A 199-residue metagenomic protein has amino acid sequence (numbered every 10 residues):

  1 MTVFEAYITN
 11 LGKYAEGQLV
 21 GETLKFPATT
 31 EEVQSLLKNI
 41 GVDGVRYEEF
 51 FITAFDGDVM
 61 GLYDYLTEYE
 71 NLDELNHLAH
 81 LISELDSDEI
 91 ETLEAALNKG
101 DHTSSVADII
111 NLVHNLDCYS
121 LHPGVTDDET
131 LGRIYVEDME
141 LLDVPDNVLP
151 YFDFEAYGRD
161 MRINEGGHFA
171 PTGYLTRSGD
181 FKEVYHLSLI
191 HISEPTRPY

Functional and structural regions predicted by a protein language model:
M1-R46: N-terminal ordered "arm"
T9, A15-G21, I40, M139 (+3 more regions): Short, glycine-biased loop/turn motifs at secondary-structure junctions and in low-complexity Ser/Thr/Pro-rich termini
N10-K13, A28, D56, A156 (+1 more regions): Short, flexible loop/turn elements at secondary-structure junctions
V33-D101: Structured domain cores in non-transmembrane regions
E70, S83-E91, A95, T103-S105 (+2 more regions): Extracellular/secreted glycoprotein ectodomains characterized by long, lumenal stretches of O-glycosylated
N111-H168: Amphipathic protein-protein interaction modules
I163-L189: Long, highly charged low-complexity segments enriched in Glu/Asp and Lys/Arg with interspersed Ser/Thr
I190-Y199: Single conserved hydrophobic/aromatic residue that forms the stacking wall/gate of nucleotide- or nucleobase-binding
